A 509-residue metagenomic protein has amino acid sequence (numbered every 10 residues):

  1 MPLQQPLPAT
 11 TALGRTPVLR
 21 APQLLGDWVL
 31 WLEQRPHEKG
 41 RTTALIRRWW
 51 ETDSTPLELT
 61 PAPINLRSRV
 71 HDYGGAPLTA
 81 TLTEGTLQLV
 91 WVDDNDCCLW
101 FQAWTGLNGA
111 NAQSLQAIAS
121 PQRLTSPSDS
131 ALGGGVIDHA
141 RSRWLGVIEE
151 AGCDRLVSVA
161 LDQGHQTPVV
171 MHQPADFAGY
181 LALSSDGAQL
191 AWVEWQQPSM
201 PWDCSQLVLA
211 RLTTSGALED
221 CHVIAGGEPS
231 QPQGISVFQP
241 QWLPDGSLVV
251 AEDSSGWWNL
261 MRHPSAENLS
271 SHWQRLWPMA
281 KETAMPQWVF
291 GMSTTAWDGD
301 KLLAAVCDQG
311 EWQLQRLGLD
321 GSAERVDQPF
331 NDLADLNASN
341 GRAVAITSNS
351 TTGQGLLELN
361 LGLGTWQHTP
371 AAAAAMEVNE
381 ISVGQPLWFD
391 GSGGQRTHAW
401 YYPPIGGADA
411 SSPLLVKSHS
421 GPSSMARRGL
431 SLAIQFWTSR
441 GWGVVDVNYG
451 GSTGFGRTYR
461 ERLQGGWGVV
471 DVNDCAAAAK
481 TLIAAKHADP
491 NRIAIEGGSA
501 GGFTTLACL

Functional and structural regions predicted by a protein language model:
M1-L19, E58-P63: A short helix->beta-strand "capping" segment at the edge of beta-propeller domains
G14-W28, N65-L89, S128-W144, Q173-L190 (+7 more regions): Conserved beta-propeller blade repeats
V18-A21, L32-E33, T42, G133 (+10 more regions): Non-catalytic accessory segments flanking enzyme active sites
W31-P63: Beta-propeller domains
E33-T43, L66-D72, W91-W100, S126-L132 (+11 more regions): A flexible loop/linker signature enriched in serine peptidases of the S9 family
L45-R48, V157-D162, S205-T213, R262-S265 (+1 more regions): Beta-propeller blade signature
A372, M376-N491, G498: Cap/lid segment of the alpha/beta-hydrolase catalytic domain
G502-L509: Short glycine-enriched nucleophile-adjacent loop and the immediately C-terminal alpha-helix near the catalytic center
